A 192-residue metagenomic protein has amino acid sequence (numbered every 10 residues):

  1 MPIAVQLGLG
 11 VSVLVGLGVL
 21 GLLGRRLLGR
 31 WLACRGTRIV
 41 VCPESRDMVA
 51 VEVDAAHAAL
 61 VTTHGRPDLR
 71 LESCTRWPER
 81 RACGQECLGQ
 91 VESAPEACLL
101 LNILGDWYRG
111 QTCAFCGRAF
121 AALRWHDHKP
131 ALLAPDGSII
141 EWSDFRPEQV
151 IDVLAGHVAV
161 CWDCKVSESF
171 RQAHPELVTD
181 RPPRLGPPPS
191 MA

Functional and structural regions predicted by a protein language model:
M1-V11: Feature marks short, highly hydrophobic, charge-poor N-terminal signal-anchor/signal peptide-like helices that anchor
G18-S45: Transmembrane-cytosolic junction motif
R35-R38, R70, D106-G110, L154-H157: Short metal-coordination and nucleic-acid-contact micro-motifs, chiefly zinc-binding Cys/His arrays
V41-A82: Acidic, Ser/Thr-rich low-complexity segments on the non-lumenal side of membrane proteins
C42, C74, C113-C116, C161-C164: Short cysteine-rich clusters marking metal-coordination/redox-active sites
D47-A50, E79, R118-A122, S169: Short functional micro-motifs and their immediate structural scaffolds
A50-D54, A122-D127, R171-P175: Short Cys/His-rich "knuckle" micro-motifs
A55-P67, G89-E96, L101-D106, H128-S143 (+1 more regions): Short cysteine/histidine-rich metal-coordination sites, predominantly Zn2+-binding motifs
